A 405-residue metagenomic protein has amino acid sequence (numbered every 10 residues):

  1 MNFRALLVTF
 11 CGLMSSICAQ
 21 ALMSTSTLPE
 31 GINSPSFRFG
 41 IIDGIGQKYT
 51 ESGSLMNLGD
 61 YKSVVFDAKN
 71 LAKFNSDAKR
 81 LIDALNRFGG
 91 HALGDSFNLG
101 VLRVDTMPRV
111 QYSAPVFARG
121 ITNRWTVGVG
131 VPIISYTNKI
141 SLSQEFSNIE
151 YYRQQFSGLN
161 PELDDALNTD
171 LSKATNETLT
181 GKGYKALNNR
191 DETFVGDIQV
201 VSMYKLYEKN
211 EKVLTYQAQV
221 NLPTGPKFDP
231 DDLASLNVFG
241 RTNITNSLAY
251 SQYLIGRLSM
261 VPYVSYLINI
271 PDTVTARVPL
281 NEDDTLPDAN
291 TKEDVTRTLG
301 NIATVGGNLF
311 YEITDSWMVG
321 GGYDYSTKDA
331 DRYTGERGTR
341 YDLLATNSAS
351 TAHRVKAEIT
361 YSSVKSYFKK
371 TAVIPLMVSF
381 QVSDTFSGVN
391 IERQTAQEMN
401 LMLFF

Functional and structural regions predicted by a protein language model:
M1-E30: Cleavable N-terminal export/targeting peptides
A19-F97, V364-V373: Outer-membrane beta-barrel biogenesis signature
Q20-N33, G120-R124, N138-I140, Y207-L214 (+5 more regions): Short loop/turn motifs that connect adjacent beta-strands in outer-membrane beta-barrel proteins
M23, L99-R103, G183-N189, D229-N237 (+3 more regions): Extracellular loop and loop/strand-boundary signature of outer-membrane beta-barrel proteins
F39-I45, V131-T137, D197, L206 (+7 more regions): Transmembrane beta-strands of outer-membrane beta-barrel pores
S52-L71, Y151-N160, D164-N176, T273-F405: Outer membrane beta-barrel transmembrane domains
P108-S113, T193-I198, K212, V238-I244 (+3 more regions): Residues that define the transmembrane beta-barrel architecture of outer-membrane proteins
P115-R119, V129, V200-Y204, A218 (+6 more regions): Residues on the lipid-exposed face of transmembrane beta-strands in outer-membrane beta-barrel proteins
